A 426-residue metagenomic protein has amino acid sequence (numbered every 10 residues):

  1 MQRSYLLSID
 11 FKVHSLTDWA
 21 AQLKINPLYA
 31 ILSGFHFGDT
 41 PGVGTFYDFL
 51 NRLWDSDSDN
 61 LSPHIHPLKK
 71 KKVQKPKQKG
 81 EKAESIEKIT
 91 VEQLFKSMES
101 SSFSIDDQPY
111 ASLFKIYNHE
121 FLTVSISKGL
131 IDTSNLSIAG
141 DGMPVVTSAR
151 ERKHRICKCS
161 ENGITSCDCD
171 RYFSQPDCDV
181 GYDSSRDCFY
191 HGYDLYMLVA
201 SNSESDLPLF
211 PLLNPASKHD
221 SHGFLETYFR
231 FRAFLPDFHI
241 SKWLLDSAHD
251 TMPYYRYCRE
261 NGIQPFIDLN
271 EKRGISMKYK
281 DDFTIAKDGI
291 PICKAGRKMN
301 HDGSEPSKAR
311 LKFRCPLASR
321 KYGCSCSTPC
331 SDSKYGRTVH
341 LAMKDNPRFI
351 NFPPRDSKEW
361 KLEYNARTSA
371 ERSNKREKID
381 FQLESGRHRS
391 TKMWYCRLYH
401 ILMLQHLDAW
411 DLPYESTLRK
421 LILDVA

Functional and structural regions predicted by a protein language model:
Q2-D10: Non-membrane alpha-helical segments in proteins
S4, W19, T40-F49, S134-V145 (+6 more regions): Short, conserved catalytic/metal-binding motifs centered on acidic residues
L16-G34, P67: DNA-recognition alpha helix
L23-K24, Y279-E305, M343-R389: Short amphipathic alpha-helical "interface-anchor" segments enriched in bulky aromatics
D55-W243, S247-E260, N270: Polybasic low-complexity intrinsically disordered regions
A139, S148-A149, C157-P176, G181 (+1 more regions): Long, low-complexity, polar/charged, intrinsically disordered or flexibly structured peripheral segments
S221-L225, F231-L317: An internal, acidic/charged active-site-proximal segment that coordinates divalent cations and/or engages
W360-A426: Basic, amphipathic alpha-helical segments enriched in Lys/Arg and hydrophobic/aromatic residues
